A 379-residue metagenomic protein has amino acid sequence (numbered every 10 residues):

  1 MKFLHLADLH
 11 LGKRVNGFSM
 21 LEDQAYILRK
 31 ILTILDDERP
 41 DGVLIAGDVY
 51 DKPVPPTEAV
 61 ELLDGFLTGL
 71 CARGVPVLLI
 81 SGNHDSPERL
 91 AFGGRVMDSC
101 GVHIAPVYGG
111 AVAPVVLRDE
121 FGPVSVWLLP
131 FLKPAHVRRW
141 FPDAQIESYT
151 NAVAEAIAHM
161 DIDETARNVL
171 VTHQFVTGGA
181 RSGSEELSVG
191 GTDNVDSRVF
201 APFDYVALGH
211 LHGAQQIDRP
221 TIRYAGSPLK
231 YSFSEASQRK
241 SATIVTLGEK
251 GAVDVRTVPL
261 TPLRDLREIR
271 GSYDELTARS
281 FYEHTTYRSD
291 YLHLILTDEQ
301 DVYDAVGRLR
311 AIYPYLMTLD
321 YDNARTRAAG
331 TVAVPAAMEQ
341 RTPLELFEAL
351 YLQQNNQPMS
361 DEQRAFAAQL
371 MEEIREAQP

Functional and structural regions predicted by a protein language model:
M1-T68, A72, R364-E373, A377-Q378: N-terminal active-site segment of His-dependent metallophosphoesterases
D8, L28, V43, D48 (+8 more regions): Divalent metal-coordination and catalytic microenvironments
D37, G42, L247-P379: Accessory, non-catalytic peripheral segments of nucleic-acid enzymes
P55, H84-D218: His/Asp/Glu-rich metal-coordinating catalytic cores of metallo-dependent phosphodiesterases/hydrolases acting on
L62-G74, T192-F203: Catalytic-core regions built around general acid/base machinery
A72-V77, A166: A short helix->loop->beta-strand "cap" motif at the edges of active sites that frequently abuts
V77-I80, V102: Hydrophobic or amphipathic alpha-helical targeting/insertion segments
V112-E120, V124, L129, I222-R288: Binuclear metal-dependent phosphoesterase catalytic core
